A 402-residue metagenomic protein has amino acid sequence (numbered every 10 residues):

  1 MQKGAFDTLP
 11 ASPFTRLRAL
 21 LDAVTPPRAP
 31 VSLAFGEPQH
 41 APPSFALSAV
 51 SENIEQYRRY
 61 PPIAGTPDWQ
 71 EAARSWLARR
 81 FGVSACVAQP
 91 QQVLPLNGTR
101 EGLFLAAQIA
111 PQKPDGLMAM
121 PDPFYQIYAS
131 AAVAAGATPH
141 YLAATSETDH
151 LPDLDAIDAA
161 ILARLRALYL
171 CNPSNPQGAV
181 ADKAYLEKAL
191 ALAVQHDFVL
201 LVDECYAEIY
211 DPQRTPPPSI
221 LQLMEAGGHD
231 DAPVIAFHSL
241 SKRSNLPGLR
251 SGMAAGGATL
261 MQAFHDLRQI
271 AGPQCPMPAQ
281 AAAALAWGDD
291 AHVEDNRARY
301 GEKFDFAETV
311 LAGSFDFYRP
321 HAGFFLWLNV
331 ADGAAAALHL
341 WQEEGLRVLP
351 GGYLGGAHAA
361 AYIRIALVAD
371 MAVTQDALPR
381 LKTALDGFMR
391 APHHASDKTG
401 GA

Functional and structural regions predicted by a protein language model:
K3-G98, A286-W287, F388, A402: N-terminal small-domain helix-loop-helix segment of the aminotransferase-like
L17, L33, V50, A73 (+14 more regions): Generic structural signal for small/hydrophobic residues in well-ordered secondary structure, especially within
P30-S32, F237, D316-H321: Short beta-strand
R58-A191, E208-I209, Q213-G228, M389-H394: Conserved core of the PLP fold type I
A135, Q195-H196, E344, F388: Helix C-cap/helix->beta junction micro-motif
M224-G301, L385, R390: Conserved core segment of the aminotransferase class I/II
Q280, A284, R299-E308, F317-V330: Conserved glycine-rich beta-strand-loop-beta hairpin in the small C-terminal domain of fold type I
Q342-R347, L354-A402: PLP-dependent enzyme catalytic core of the Aspartate aminotransferase-like
